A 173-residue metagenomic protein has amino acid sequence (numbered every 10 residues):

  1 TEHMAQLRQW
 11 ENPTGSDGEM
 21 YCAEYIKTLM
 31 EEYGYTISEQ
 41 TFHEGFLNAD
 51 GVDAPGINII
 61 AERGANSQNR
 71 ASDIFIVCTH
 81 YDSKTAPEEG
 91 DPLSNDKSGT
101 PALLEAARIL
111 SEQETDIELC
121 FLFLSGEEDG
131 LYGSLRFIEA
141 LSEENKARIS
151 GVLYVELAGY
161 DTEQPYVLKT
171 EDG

Functional and structural regions predicted by a protein language model:
T1-N12, A86-E89, T162: Acidic/histidine-rich, surface-exposed loop or edge segments in extracytoplasmic proteins
T1-Q6, W10, G18-L29, A71 (+4 more regions): Stable alpha-helical elements in mature extracytoplasmic
A5-N66: A non-catalytic alpha/beta surface segment that caps or lines the substrate-entry region of metallo-dependent hydrolase
T14, T36, H43-L47, A65-Q68 (+3 more regions): Solvent-exposed loop/turn segments at secondary-structure junctions within structured extracellular/periplasmic domains
G51-P55, S67-A71, Q113-D116, E144-R148: Extracellular/periplasmic catalytic domains that process cell-envelope and extracellular macromolecules
N58-E62, I76-C78, E118-F123, Y154: Soluble periplasmic/extracytoplasmic beta-strand elements of cell-envelope proteins
R70-T79, I149, L153: Short coil-to-beta-strand
T85-G173: Acidic/histidine-rich catalytic neighborhood of metal-dependent amide-processing enzymes
